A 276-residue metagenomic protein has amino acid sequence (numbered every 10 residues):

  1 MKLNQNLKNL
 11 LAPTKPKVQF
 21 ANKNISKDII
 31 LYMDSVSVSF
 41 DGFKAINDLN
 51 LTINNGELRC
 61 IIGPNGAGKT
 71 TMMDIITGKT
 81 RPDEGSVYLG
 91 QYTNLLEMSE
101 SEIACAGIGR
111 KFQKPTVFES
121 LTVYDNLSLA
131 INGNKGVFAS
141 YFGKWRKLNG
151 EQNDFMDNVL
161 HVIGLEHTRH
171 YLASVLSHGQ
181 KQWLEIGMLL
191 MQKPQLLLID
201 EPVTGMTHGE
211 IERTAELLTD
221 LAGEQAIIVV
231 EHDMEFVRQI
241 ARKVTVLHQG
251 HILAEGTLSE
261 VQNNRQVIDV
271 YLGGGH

Functional and structural regions predicted by a protein language model:
F20, A139-T168, E216: Conserved ABC ATPase "signature" region
S26, L31-M33, I46: Conserved structural motif at the start of ABC-family nucleotide-binding domains
I62-P64: The feature captures the beta-strand-to-loop junction immediately N-terminal to the Walker
T77: Helix-to-loop junction immediately C-terminal to a conserved catalytic motif
S86-A106, G143-R146: ABC ATPase NBD Q-loop/coupling interface
L96-E97, V159-V175, Q180: Conserved ABC nucleotide-binding domain
L197-E201: Catalytic Walker B motif of ABC-type/P-loop ATPase nucleotide-binding domains
